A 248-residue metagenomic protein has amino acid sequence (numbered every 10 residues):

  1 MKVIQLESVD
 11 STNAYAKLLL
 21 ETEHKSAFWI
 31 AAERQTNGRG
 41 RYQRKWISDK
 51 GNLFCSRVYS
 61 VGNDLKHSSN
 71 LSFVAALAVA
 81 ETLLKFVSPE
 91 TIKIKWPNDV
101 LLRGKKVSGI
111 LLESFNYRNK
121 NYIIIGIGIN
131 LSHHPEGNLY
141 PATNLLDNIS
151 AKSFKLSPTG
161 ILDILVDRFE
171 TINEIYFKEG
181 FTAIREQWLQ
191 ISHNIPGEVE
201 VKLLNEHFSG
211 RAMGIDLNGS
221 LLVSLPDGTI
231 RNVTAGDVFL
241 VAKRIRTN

Functional and structural regions predicted by a protein language model:
M1-V87, R231, T247: N-terminal lobe of the biotin/lipoate ligase/transferase fold
E21, F73-T91, L102-N248: Long, positively charged amphipathic alpha-helical accessory segments at protein N-termini or as interdomain linkers
D99: Conserved active-site carboxylates
